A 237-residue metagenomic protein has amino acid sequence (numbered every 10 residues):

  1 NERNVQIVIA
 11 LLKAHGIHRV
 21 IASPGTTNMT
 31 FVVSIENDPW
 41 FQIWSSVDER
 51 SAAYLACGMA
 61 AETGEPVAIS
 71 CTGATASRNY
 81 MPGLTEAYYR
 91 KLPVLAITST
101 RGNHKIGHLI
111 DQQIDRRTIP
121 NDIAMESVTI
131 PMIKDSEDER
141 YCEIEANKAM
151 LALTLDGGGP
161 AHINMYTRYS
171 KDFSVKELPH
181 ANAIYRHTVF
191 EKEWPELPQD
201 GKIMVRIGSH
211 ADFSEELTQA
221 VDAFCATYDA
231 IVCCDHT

Functional and structural regions predicted by a protein language model:
N1-T237: N-terminal alpha/beta PP-like core and its mobile active-site loop of ThDP/TPP-dependent enzymes
